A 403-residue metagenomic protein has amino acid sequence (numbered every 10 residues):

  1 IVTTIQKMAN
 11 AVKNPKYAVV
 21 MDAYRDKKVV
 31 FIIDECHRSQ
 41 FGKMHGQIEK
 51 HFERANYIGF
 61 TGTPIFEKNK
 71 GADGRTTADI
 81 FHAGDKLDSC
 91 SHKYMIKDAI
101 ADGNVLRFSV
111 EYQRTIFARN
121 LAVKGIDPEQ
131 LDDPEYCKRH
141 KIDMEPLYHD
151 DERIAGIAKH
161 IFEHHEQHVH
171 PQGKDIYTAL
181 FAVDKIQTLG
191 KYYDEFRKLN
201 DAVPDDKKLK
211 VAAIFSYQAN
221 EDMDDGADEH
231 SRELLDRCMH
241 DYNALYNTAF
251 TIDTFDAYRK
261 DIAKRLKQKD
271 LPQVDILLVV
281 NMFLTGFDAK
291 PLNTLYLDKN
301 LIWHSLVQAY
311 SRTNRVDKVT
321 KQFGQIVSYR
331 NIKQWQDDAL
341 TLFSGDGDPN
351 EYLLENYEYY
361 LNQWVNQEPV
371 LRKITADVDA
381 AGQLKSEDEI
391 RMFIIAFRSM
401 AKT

Functional and structural regions predicted by a protein language model:
I1-I33, R38-Q47, Y258, V279-N281: Conserved RecA-like ASCE ATPase "motif II neighborhood" in helicase/translocase motors
K7, F31, E35-S39, I65-F66 (+3 more regions): Residues immediately C-terminal
K27-K28, F52-N56, L87-S91, D102-F108 (+5 more regions): Short glycine-/polar-rich loops that comprise or flank the Walker A/P-loop and associated switch/sensor motifs
V30, Y217-L353: Conserved RecA-like P-loop NTPase helicase motor core
E35-S39, H51-K70, G103: Conserved helicase ATPase motor motifs in RecA-like P-loop NTPase domains
K70-I176, Y193-K208: Interdomain helical connector at the RecA1-RecA2 junction of SF1/SF2 helicase-like NTPases
K141-V279: Conserved C-terminal RecA-like helicase domain
D317-T403: Long, hydrophobic alpha-helical segments
